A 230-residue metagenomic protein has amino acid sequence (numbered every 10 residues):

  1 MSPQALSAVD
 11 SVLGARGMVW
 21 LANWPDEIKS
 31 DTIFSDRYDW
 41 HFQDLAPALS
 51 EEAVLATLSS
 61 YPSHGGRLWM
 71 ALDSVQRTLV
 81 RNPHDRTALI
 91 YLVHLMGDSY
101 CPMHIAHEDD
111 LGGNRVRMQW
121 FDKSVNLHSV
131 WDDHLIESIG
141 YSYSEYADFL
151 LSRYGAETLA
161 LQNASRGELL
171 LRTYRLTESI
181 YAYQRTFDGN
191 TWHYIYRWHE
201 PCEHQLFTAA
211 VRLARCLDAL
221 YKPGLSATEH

Functional and structural regions predicted by a protein language model:
M1-L95, P102, H107-H230: N-terminal, motif-rich segments that launch catalysis or mediate targeting to/interaction with membranes, typified by
